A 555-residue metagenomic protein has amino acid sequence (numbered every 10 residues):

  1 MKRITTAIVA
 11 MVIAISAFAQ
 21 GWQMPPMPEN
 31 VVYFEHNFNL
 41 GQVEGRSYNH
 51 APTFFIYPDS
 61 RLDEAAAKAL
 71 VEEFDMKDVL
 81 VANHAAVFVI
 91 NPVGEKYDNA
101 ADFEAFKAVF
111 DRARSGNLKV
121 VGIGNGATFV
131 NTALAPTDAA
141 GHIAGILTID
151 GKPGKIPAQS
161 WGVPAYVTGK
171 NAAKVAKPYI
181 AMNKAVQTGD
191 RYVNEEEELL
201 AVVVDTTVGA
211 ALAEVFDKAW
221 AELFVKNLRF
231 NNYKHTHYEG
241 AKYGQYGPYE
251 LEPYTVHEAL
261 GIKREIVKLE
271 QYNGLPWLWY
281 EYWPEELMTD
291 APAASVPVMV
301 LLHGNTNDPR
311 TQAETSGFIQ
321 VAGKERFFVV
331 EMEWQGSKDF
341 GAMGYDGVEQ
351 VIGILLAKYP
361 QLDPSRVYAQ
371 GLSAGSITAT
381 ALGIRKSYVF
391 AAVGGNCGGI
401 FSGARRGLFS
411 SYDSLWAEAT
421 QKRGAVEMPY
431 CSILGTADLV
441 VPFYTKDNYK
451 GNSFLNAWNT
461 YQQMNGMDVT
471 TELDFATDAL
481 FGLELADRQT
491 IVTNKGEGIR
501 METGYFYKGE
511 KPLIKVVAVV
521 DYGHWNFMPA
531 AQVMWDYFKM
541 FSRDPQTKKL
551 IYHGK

Functional and structural regions predicted by a protein language model:
K2-A10: Sec-dependent signal peptide recognition, specifically the positively charged N-region followed immediately by
F18-T53, N83-A86, N91-G94, A100-E104 (+10 more regions): A domain-start/cap signature at the N-terminus of enzymes
Y48-A51, I56-Y97, L287-A342, S402-G403 (+2 more regions): Short substrate-entry loop that stabilizes the transition state in hydrolases
N49-F54, N83-V87, R114-K119, A139-G145 (+10 more regions): Loop/turn elements at helix/coil->beta-strand transitions in domains of secreted/extracellular proteins
I56-P58, I149, L302, N396 (+1 more regions): Alpha/beta-hydrolase
V93-V120, N131-T132, K338-Q361, S365 (+2 more regions): Alpha/beta-hydrolase active-site loop
A139-E197, A392, C397-E510, H524: The feature captures the conserved acid-bearing segment of alpha/beta-hydrolase catalytic domains
